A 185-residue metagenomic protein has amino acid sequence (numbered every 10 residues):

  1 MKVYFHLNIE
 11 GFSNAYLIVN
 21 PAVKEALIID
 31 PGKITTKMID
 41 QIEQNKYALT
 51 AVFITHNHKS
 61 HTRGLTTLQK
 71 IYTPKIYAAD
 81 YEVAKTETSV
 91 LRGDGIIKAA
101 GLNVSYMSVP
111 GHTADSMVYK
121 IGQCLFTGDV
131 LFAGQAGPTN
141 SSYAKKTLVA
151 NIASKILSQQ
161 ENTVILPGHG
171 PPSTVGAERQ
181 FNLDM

Functional and structural regions predicted by a protein language model:
M1-N45, V118-G128: Conserved beta-strand hairpin/beta-sheet module of binuclear metal-dependent hydrolase folds, prominently
V3-L7, L27-I29, V52-T55, M107-V109 (+1 more regions): Short, flexible loop segments at the rims of nucleotide/cofactor-binding pockets, characterized by
F5, A78, V90, Y106-S108 (+2 more regions): Structural signal for conserved beta-strand scaffold positions within catalytic alpha/beta enzyme cores
L7, V19, R92, P110 (+1 more regions): Residue-level detector of conserved, well-ordered beta-strand and adjacent loop positions that form binding/recognition
F12, V23-A26, K33-N103, F181-D184: Active-site HxH/HxHxD metal-binding segment of metal-dependent hydrolases
L17, I96-K120: Core dinuclear metal-dependent hydrolase active-site scaffold
S108, A114-M185: Metallo-beta-lactamase
